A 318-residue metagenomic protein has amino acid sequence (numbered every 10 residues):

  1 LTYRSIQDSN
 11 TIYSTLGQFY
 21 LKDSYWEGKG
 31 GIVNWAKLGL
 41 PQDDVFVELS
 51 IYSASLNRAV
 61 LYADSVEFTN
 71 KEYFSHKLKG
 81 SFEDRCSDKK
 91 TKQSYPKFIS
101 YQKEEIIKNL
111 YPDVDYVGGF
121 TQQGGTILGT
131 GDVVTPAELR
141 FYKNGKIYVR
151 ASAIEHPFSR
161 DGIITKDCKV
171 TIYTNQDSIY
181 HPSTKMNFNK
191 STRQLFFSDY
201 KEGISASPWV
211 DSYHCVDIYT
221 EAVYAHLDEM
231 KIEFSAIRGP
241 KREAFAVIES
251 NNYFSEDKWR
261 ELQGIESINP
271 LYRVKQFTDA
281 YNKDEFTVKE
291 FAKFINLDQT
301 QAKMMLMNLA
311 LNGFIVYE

Functional and structural regions predicted by a protein language model:
L1-E318: Structural signature for solvent-exposed beta-strand/loop edge elements and short helix-capping sites, enriched
